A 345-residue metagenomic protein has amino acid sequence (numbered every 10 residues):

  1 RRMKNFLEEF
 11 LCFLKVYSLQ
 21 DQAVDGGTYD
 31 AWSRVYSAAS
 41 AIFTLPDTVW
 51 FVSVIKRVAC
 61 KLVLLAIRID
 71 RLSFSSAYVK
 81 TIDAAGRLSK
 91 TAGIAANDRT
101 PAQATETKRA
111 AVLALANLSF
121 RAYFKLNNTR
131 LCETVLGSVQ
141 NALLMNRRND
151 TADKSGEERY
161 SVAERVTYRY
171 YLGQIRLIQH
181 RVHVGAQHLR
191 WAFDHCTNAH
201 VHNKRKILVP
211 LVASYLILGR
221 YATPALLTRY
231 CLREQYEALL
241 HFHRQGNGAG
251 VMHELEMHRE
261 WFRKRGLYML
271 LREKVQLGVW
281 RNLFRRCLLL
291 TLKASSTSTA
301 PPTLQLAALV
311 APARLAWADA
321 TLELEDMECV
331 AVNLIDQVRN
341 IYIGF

Functional and structural regions predicted by a protein language model:
R1-K61: Eukaryote-biased activation of long, low-complexity terminal tails and linkers
S40-F43, G86-P101, G137-N149, K154 (+1 more regions): Amphipathic alpha-helical segments of tetratricopeptide repeats
V49, S53, Q103-A110, G156 (+2 more regions): Residue signature of alpha-solenoid helical repeat architecture, marking inter-repeat boundaries and helix-start
K61, L118, E164-Y171, L208-P210 (+2 more regions): "A position-specific structural signal for the A-helix of alpha-solenoid helical repeats
K61-L62, A66-I69, Y123, R176 (+1 more regions): Residue at a conserved register position within TPR or TPR-like alpha-solenoid repeats
L177-A318, R339-Y342: Alpha-helical scaffold segments of alpha-solenoid architecture
A320-D336: Short amphipathic alpha-helical interaction segments
